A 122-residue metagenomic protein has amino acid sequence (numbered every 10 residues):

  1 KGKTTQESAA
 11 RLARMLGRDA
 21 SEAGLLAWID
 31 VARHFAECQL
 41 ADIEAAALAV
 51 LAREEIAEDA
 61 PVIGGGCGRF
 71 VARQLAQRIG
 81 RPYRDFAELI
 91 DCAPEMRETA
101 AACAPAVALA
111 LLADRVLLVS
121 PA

Functional and structural regions predicted by a protein language model:
K1-A122: Helical "lid/coupling" subdomains associated with nucleotide-phosphate turnover
